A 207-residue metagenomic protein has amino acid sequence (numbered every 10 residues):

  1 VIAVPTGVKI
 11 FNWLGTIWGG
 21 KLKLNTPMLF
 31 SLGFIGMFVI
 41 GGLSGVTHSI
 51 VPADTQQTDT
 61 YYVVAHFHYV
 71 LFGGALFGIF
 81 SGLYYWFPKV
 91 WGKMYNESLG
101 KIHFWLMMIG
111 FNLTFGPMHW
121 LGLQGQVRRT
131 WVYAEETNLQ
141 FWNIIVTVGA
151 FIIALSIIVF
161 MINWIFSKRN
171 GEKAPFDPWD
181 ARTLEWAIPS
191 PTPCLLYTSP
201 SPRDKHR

Functional and structural regions predicted by a protein language model:
V1, V63-G73, F141-G149: Membrane-entry segments of alpha-helical transmembrane domains in multi-pass membrane proteins
I2-V8, F72-G82, G149-F160: Hydrophobic cores of alpha-helical transmembrane segments in multi-pass inner/ER membrane proteins, independent
G7-F30, T47-V63, G78-H103, P117-N138 (+1 more regions): Juxtamembrane membrane-water interface segments of multi-pass membrane proteins, especially cytoplasmic-side
L32-G45: Alpha-helical transmembrane segments of multi-pass integral membrane proteins
M37-F38, W105-G116: Hydrophobic alpha-helical membrane-insertion segments
L139-S167: Repeat-solenoid scaffold signature
Y197-H206: Conserved small/polar residues in nucleotide/adenosyl-binding loops
